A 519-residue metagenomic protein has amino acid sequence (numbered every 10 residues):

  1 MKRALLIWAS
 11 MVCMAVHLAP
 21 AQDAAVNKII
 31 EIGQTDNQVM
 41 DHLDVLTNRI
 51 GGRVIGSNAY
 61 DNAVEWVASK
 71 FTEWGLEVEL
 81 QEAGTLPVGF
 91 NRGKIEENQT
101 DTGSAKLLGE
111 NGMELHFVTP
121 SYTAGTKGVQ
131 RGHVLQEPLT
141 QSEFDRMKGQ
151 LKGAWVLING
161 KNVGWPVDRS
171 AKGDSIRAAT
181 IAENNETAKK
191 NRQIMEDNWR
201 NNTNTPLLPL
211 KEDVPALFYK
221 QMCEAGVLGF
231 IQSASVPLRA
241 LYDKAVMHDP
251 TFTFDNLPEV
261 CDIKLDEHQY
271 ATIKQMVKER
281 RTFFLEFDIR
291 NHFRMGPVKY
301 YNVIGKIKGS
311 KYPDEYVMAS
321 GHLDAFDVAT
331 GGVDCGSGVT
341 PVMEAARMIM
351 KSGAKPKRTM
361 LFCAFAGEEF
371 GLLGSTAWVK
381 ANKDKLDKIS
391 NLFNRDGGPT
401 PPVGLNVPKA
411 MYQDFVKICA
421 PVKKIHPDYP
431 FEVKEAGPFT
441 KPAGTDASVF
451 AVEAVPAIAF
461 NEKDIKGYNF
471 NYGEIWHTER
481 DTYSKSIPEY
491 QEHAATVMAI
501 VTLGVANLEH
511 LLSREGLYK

Functional and structural regions predicted by a protein language model:
M1-Q22: Bacterial Sec-dependent N-terminal signal peptides
A19-E65, S69, I307-K311, E515 (+1 more regions): N-terminal hydrophobic or amphipathic helices/low-complexity stretches enriched in small/hydrophobic/Pro/Gly
D23-A25, P120-G149, D249-G332, E344-R347 (+1 more regions): Soluble metallo-hydrolase cores and metallopeptidase-like ectodomains found primarily in the secretory/periplasmic
V26-Q34, N48-N58, G132-P138, R146 (+9 more regions): Second-shell loop/turn segments in exported
Q34, G109-E114, K127, K152-G153 (+3 more regions): Metal-dependent peptidase/peptidase-like ectodomains
D44, N48-I194: Noncatalytic luminal/extracellular "stalk/propeptide" segments of secretory-pathway proteins
E73-P87, Q232, A454-I465: Short, well-structured beta-strand/strand-turn elements
F254-L257, C261-K264, T272, R347 (+2 more regions): His/Asp/Glu-rich mid-to-C-terminal helical/loop segments that flank catalytic regions of hydrolases
